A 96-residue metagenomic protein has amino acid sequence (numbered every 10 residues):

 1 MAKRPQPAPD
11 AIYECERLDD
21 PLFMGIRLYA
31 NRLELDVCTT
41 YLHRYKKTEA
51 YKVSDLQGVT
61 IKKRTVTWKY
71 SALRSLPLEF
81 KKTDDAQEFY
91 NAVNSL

Functional and structural regions predicted by a protein language model:
A2-A8, I12, E16-L22, T39 (+1 more regions): Acidic, Ser/Thr- and proline-rich intrinsically disordered linker/docking segments of eukaryotic scaffolds
I26-E34, S54: Short, solvent-exposed coil/turn segments at beta-strand boundaries
